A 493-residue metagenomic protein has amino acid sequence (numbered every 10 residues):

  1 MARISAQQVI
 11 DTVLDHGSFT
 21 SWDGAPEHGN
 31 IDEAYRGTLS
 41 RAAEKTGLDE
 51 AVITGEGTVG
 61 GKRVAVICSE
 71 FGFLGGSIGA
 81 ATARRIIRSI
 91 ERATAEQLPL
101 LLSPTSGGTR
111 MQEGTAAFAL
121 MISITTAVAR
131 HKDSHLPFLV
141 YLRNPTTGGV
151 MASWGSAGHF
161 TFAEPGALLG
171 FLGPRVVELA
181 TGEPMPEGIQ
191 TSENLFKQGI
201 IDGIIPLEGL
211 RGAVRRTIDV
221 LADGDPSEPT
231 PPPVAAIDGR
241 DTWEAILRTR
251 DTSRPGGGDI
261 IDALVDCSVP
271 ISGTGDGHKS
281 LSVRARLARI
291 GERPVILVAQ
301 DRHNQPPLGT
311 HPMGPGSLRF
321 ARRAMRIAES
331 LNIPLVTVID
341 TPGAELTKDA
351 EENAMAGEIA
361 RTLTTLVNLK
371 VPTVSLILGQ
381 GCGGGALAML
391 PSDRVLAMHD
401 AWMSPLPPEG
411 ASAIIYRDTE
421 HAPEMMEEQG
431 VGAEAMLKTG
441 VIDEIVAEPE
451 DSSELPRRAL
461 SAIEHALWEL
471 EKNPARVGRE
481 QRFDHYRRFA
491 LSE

Functional and structural regions predicted by a protein language model:
M1-L139, P145, A152, A157-F160 (+5 more regions): Terminal-region recognition feature
L169-L172, V177-L179, S404-L406, A411-A413: Nucleotide-binding motor/catalytic cores of P-loop/tubulin-like NTPases across gene-expression machines
